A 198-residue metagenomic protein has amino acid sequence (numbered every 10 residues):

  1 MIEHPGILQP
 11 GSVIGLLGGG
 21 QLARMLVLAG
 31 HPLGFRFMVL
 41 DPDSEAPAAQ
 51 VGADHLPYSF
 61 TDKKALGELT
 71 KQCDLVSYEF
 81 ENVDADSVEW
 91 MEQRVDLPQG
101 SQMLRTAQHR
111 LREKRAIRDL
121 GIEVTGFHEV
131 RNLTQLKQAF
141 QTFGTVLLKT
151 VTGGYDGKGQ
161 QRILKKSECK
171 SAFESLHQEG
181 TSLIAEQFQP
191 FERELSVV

Functional and structural regions predicted by a protein language model:
M1-Q108, R112-R115, T134: ATP-binding N-terminal substructure of ATP-dependent carboxylate-amine bond-forming enzymes
Q50, L195-V198: Short, well-ordered secondary-structure micro-motifs
T106-S196: Active-site nucleotide/adenylate-binding loops and adjacent lid/helix of ATP-dependent enzymes
